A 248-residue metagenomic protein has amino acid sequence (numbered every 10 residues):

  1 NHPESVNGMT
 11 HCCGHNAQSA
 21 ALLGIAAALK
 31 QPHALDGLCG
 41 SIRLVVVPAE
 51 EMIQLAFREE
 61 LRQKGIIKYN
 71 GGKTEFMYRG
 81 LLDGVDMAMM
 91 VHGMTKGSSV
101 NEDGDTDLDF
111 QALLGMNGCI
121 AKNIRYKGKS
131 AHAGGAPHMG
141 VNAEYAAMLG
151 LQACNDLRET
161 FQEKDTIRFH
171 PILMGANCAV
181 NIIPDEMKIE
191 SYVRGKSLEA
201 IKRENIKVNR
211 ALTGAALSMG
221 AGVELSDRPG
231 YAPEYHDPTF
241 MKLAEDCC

Functional and structural regions predicted by a protein language model:
H2-T10, N16-A17, D36-F169, N177-N181: Histidine/acidic-residue-rich, glycine-tolerant segments that coordinate divalent metal ions
M9-C12, Y192-R194: Short glycine-rich or small-residue beta-strand-to-loop segments that form or flank ligand, phosphate, metal/Fe-S
H11-C12, P137, L198-R203: Ordered, soluble secondary-structure elements with a strong preference for glycine-centered loop motifs and nearby
C12-L29: Active-site alpha-helical elements of protease catalytic centers
Q18-L23, E144, D237, M241: Short alpha-helical patches at coil-to-helix transitions and adjacent helical residues in well-structured domains
L22, I42, Y69-K73, N205 (+2 more regions): Amphipathic alpha-helical segments in well-structured domains
G24-S41: Flexible, small-residue-rich helix->loop connector segments that border functional cores
M148-C248: Metal-dependent amide/peptide-bond hydrolase catalytic core, centered on the "pita-bread" metallohydrolase fold
